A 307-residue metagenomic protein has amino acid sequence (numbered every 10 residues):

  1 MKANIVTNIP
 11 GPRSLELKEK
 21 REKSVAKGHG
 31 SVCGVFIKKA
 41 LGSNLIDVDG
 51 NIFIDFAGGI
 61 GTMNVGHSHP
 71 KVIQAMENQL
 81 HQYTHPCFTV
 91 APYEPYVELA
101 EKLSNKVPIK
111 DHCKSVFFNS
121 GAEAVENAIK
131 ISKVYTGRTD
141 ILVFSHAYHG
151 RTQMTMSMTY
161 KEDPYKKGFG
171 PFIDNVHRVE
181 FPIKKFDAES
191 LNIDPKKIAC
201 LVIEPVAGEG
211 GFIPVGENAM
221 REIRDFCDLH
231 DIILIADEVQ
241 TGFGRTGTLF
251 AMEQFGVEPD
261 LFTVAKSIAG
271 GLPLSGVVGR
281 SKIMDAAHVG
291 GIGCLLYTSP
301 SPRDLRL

Functional and structural regions predicted by a protein language model:
M1-S299, R303: Conserved N-terminal phosphate-binding loop of PLP-dependent enzymes in the Aspartate aminotransferase
R306-L307: N-terminal low-complexity segments that are often proline-rich with Ser/Thr-Pro
